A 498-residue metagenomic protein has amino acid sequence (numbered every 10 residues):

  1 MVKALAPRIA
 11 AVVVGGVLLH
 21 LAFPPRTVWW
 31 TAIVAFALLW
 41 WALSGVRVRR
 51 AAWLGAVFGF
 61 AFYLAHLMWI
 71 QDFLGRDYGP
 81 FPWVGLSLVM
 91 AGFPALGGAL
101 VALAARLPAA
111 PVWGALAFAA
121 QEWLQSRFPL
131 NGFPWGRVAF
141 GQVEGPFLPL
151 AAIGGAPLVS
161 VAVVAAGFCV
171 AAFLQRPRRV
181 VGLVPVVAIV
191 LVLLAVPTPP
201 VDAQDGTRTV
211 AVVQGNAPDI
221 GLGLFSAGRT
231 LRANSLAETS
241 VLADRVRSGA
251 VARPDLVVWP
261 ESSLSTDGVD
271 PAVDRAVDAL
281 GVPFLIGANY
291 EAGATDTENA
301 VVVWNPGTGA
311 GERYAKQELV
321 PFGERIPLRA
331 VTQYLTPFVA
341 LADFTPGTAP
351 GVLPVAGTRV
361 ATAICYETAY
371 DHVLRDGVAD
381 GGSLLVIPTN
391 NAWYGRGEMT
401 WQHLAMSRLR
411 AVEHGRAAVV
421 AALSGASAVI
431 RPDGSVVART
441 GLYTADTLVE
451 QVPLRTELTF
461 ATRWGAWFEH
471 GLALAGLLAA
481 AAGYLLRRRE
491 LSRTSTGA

Functional and structural regions predicted by a protein language model:
M1-T198, R396, S407-R410, A422-S424 (+3 more regions): Membrane-embedded alpha-helical bundles of multi-pass enzymes that act on lipidic or dolichyl-linked glycan substrates
V13, G92, A162, A227-N234 (+2 more regions): Soluble or luminal CAZymes and related metallo-dependent hydrolases
F23-L38, A56, F62-L67, Q214-G215 (+3 more regions): Short, conserved active-site loops that position catalytic residues or coordinate cofactors/metal ions across diverse
D72-F81, A117, S126-G154, E298-D371 (+1 more regions): Active-site catalytic loop in hydrolytic enzyme cores
M90, A115, L256, L264-I286 (+3 more regions): CN hydrolase (nitrilase-like) catalytic-core segments centered on the catalytic cysteine and neighboring Lys/Glu
V196-F322, V352-A356, T362, Y366-T368 (+1 more regions): Soluble catalytic regions of membrane-associated enzymes that act on cell-envelope and secretory-pathway components
S492-A498: Cytoplasmic C-terminal tails of single-pass
